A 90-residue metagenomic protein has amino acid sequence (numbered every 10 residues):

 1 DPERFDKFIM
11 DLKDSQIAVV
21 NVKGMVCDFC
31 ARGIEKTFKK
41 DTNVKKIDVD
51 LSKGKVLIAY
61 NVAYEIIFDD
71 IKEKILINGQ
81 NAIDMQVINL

Functional and structural regions predicted by a protein language model:
D1-L90: Flexible metal-binding regulatory segments at protein termini and peripheral loops
